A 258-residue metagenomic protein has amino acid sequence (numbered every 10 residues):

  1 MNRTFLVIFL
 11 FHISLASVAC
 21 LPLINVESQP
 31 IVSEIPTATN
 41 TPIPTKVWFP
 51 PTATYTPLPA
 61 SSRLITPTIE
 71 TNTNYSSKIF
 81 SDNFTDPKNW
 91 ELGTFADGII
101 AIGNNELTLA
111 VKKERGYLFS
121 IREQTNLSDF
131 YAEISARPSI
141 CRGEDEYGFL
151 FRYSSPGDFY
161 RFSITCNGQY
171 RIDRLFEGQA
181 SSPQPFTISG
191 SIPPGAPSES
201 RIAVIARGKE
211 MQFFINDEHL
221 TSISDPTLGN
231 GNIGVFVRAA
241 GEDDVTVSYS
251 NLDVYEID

Functional and structural regions predicted by a protein language model:
C20-S77: Ser/Thr-rich, Proline-interspersed low-complexity disordered segments
F84, A132-I134, S198-F213: Short tryptophan-centered beta-strand motifs in secreted/extracellular beta-sheet-rich domains of glycan-recognition
F84, S250-V254: Extracellular beta-strand elements of beta-rich domains used for carbohydrate recognition/degradation or cell-matrix
P87-G116: Extracellular glycan-recognition surfaces and repeat-rich motifs
K112-F176: Secretory/extracellular carbohydrate-interaction modules and structurally similar beta-sandwich "look-alikes"
G178-R201: Short, aromatic/His-centered strand-loop micro-motif at the edge of beta-sheets
F214-E218: Short strand-turn-strand beta-turns centered on an Asx-Gly dipeptide
I223-S248: Flexible glycan-contacting loops in extracellular carbohydrate-active proteins
